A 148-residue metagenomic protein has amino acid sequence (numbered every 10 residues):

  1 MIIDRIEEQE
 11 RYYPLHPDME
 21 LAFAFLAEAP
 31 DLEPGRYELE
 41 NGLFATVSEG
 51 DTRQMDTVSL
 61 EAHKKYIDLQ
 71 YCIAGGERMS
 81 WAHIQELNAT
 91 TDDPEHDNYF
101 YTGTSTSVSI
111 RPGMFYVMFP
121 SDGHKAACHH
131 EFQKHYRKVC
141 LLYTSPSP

Functional and structural regions predicted by a protein language model:
M1-P34, E38-L39: Surface/interface-facing alpha-helical segments and adjacent flexible terminal/loop regions used for partner/assembly
T46-E61, R78, A82-E86: Conserved short histidine dyad/triad with adjacent acidic residue
I67, Y71-E77, P94-D97: Glycine- and acidic-residue-biased ligand/ion/polar-headgroup-sensing regions
I67-Y71, S107-V108, F115: His/acidic/aromatic-lined binding-pocket segments of jelly-roll/cupin-type domains and related regulatory beta-sandwich
M79-S80, V108, H124-E131: Short beta-strand His + acidic residue motifs that chelate non-heme Fe in jelly-roll/DSBH and cupin folds
T91-G103: Non-DNA-binding regulatory cores of transcription-related proteins, predominantly C-terminal effector-binding
I110-G123: Conserved metal-binding segment of the jelly-roll/cupin
Y143-P148: Conserved small/polar residues in nucleotide/adenosyl-binding loops
